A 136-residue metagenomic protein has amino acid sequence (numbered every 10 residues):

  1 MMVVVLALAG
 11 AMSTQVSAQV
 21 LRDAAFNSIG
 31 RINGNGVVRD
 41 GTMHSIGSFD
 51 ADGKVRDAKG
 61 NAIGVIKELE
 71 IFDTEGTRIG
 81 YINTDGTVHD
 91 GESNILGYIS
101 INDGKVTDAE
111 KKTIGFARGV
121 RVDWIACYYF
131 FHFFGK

Functional and structural regions predicted by a protein language model:
V3-D40, H44-S45, A51-G53, N61-A62 (+2 more regions): Long terminal segments
